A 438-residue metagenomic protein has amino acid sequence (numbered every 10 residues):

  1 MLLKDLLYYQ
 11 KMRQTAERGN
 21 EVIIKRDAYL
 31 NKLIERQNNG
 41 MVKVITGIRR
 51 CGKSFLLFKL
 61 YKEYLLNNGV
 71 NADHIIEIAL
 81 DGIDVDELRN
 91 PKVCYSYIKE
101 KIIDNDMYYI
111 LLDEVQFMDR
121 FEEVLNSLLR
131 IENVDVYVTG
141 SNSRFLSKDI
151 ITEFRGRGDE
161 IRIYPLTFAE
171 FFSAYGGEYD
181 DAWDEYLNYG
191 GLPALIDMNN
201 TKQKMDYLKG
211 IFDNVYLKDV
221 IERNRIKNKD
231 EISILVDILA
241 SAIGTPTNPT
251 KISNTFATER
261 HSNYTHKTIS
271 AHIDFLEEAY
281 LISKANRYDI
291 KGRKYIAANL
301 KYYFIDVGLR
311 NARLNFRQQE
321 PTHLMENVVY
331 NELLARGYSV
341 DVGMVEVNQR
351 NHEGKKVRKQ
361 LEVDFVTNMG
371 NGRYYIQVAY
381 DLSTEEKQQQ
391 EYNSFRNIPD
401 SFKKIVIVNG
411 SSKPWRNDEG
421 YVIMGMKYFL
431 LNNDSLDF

Functional and structural regions predicted by a protein language model:
M1-V22, T46, F55, L66 (+3 more regions): A cross-kingdom feature that marks ATP-driven nucleic-acid transaction machinery
L2-A16, S141-S143, K148-P246, T250 (+1 more regions): Interdomain motor-coupling "hinge/lid" segment immediately C-terminal to the ATP-binding subdomain of NTP-driven enzymes
G19-N38: Pre-Walker A adenine-sensing motif
G40-F58: Walker A/P-loop nucleotide-binding motif
I76-N105: Short glycine-rich substrate-engagement loop in P-loop NTPases that contacts/grips substrate
E87-N90, Q116-L125, K148-I150: Conserved ATPase-coupling elements of RecA-like P-loop NTPase cores
I103-F121: Conserved P-loop NTPase "ATPase switch" module shared by AAA+ and STAND
E122-V138, T152: Conserved catalytic/switch belt of AAA+ P-loop NTPases
